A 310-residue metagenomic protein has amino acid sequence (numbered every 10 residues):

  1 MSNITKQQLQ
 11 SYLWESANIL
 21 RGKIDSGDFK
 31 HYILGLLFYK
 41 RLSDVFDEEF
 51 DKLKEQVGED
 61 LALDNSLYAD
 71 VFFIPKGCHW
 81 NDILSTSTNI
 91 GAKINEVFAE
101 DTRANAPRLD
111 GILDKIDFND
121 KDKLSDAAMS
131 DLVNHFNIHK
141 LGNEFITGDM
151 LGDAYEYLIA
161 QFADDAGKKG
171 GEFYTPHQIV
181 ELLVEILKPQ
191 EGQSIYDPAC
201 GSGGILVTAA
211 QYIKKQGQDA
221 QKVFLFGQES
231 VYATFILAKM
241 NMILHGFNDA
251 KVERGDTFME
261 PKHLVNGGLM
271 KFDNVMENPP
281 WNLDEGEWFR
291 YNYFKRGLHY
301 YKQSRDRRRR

Functional and structural regions predicted by a protein language model:
M1-E191, E253-K262: Non-catalytic, mostly N-terminal accessory regions of nucleic-acid modification and defense proteins
S26, D126, L269, D306-R309: Short, solvent-exposed loop/helix junctions and linker helices that flank or host conserved functional motifs
F38, F46, I205, S230 (+1 more regions): Aromatic-residue hotspot detector
D44, D51, Q56, I213 (+2 more regions): Residue-level signature of transmembrane alpha-helix interfaces in integral membrane proteins
V57-E59, A250-E253, N278, H299-K302: Glycine-rich loops and low-complexity Gly/Arg-rich segments that provide flexible linkers or classic glycine-based
D122, E144, A199, G227-V231 (+2 more regions): Hydrophobic alpha-helical scaffolding
K169-E277, N282-W288: Conserved S-adenosyl-L-methionine
W281-R310: Mobile active-site "lid"/loop adjacent to the S-adenosyl-L-methionine
